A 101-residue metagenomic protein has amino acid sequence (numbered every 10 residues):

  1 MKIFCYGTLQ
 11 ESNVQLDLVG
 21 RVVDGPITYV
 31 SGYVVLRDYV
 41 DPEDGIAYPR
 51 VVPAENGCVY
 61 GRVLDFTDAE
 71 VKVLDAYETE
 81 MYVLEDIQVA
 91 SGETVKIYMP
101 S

Functional and structural regions predicted by a protein language model:
M1-S101: Glycine-aromatic micro-motifs
